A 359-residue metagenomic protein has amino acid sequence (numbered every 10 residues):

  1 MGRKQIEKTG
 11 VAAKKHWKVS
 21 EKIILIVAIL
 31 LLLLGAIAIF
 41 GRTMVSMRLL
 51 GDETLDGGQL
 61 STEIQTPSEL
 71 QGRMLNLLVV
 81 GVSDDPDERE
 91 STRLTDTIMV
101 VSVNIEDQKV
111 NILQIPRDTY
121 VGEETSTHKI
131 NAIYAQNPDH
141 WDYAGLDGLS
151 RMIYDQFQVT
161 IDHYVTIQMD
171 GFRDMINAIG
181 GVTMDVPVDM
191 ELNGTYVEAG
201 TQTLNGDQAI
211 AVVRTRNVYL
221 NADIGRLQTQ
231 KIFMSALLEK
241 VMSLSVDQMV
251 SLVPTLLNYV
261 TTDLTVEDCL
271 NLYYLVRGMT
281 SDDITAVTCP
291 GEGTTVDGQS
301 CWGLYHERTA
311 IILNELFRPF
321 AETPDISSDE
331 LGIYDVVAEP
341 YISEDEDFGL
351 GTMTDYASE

Functional and structural regions predicted by a protein language model:
G2-L30, L34-E359: Non-catalytic, solvent-exposed segments at the cell envelope interface
